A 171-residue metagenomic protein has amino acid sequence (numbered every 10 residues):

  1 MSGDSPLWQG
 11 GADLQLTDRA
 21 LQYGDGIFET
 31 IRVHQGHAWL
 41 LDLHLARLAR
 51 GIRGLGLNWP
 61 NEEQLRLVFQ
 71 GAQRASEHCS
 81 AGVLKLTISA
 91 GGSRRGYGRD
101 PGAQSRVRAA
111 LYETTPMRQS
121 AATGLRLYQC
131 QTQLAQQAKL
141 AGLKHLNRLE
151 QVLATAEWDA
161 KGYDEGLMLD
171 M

Functional and structural regions predicted by a protein language model:
M1-G71, S89, G98-M171: Helix-start/capping segments and mature chain N-termini
E77-I88, R94-R95: Ordered, amphipathic secondary-structure segments that act as subunit-interaction surfaces in large macromolecular
